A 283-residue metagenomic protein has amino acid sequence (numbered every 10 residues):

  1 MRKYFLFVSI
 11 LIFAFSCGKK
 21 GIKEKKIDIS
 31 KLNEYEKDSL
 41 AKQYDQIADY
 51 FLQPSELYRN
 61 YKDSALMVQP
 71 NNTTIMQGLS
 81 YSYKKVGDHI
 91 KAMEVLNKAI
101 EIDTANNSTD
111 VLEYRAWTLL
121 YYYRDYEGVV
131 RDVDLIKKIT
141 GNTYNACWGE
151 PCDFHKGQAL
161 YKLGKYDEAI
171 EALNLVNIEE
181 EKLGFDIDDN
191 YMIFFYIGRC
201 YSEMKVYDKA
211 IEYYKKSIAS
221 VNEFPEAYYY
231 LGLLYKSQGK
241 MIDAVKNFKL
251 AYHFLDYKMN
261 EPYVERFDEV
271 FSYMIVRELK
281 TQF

Functional and structural regions predicted by a protein language model:
C17-G78, E94: N-terminal leader/linker segments that initiate helical-solenoid repeat arrays
I22, D188, V245-F283: Terminal, low-structured helical/coil segments at or just beyond the last alpha-helical repeat
I29-N33, D63-V68, A99-T109, K137-G149 (+2 more regions): Flexible helix-coil transition and linker loops at the boundaries of alpha-helical arrays
L52, V86, Y122-Y123, L163 (+2 more regions): Structural motif corresponding to the intra-repeat A-B loop/turn of tetratricopeptide repeats
G78, Y114, W148-G149, H155 (+2 more regions): Canonical tetratricopeptide repeat
T104, L120, R131-K138, N174-I178 (+1 more regions): TPR/TPR-like (Sel1-like) alpha-helical repeat modules
W117, Q158-K216: Alpha-helical adaptor scaffolds
